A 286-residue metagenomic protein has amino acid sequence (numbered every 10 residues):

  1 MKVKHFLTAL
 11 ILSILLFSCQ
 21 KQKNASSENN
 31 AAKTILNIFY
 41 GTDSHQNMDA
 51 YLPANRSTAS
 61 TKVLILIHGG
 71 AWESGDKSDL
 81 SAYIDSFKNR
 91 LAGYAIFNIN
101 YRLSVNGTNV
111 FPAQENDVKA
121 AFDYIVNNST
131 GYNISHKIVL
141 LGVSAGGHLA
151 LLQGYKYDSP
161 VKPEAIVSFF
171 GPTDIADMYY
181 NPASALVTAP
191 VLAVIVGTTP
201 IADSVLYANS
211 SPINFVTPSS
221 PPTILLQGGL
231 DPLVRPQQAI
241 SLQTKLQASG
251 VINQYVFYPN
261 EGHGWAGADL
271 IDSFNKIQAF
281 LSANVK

Functional and structural regions predicted by a protein language model:
M1-S18: Sec-dependent bacterial lipoprotein signal peptides
S18-K286: Alpha/beta-hydrolase superfamily serine-hydrolase fold, recognizing
